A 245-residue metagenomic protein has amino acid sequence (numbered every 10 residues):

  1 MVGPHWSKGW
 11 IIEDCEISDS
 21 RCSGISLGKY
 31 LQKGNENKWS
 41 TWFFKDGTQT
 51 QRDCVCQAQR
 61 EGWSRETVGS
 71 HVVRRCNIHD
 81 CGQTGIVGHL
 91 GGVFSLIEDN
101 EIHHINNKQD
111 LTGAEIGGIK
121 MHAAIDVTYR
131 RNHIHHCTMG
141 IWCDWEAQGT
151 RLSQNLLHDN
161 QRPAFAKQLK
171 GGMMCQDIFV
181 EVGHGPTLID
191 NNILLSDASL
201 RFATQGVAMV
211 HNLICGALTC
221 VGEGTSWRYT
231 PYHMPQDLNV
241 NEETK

Functional and structural regions predicted by a protein language model:
M1-K245: Extracellular parallel beta-helix/beta-solenoid repeat domains
